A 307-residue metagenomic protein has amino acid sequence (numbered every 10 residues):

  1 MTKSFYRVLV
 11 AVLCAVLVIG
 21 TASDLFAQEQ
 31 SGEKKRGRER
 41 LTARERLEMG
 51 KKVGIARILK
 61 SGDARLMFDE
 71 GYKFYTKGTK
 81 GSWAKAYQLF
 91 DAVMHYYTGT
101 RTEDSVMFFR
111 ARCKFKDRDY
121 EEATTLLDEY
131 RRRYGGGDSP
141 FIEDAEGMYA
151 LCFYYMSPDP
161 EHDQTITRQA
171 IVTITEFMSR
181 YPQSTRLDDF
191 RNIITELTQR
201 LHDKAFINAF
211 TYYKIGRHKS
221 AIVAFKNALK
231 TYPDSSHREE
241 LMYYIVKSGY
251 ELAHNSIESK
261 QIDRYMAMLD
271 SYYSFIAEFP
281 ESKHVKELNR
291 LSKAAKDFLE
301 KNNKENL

Functional and structural regions predicted by a protein language model:
T2-Y6, L25-L307: Acidic, polar-rich low-complexity tracts and alpha-helical solenoid repeat scaffolds
F5-L13: Sec-dependent signal peptide hydrophobic core
L13, L17-T21: Hydrophobic core
